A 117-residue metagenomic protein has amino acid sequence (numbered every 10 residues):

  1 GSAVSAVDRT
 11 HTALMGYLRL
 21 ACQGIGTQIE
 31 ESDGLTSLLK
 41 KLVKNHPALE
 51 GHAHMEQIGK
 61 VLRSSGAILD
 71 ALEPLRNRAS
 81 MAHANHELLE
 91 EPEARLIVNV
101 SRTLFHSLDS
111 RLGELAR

Functional and structural regions predicted by a protein language model:
G1-D70, R111-R117: Amphipathic alpha-helical interface elements
K60-A116: Charge-enriched, short contiguous segments at helix-coil
